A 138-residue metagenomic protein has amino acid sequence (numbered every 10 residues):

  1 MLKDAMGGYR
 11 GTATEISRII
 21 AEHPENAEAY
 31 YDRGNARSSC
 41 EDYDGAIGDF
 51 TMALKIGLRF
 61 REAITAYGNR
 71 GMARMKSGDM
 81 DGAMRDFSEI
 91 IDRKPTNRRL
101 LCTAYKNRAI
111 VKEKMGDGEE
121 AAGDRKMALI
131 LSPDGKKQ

Functional and structural regions predicted by a protein language model:
M1-Q138: Alpha-helical tetratricopeptide repeat
